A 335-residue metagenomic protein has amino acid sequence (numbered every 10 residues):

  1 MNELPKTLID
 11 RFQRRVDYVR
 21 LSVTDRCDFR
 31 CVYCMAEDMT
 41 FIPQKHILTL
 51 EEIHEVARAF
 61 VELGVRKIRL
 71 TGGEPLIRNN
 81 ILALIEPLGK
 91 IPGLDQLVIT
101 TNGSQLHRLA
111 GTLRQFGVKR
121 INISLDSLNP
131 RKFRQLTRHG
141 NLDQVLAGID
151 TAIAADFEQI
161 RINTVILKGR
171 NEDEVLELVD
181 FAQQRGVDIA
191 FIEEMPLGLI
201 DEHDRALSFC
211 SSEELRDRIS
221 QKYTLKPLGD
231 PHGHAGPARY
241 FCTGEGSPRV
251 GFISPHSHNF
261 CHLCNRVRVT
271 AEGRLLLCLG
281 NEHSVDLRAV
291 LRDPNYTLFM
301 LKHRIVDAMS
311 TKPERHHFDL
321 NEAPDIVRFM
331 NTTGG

Functional and structural regions predicted by a protein language model:
N2-Y18, Q184, F191-G335: Auxiliary Fe-S-binding modules of radical SAM enzymes
F12-E51: Canonical Radical SAM [4Fe-4S] cluster-binding loop centered on the CxxxCxxC motif and its immediate flanking residues
V23, C31, L70, I99 (+1 more regions): Conserved, mostly hydrophobic/aromatic
F29, P130-R131, N259, V285: Glycine-centered loop/turn positions within well-structured domains that cap or flank conserved ligand/cofactor-binding
R30, C34, R78, R131 (+4 more regions): Residues that scaffold the ATP/ADP-binding catalytic core of kinase and kinase-like folds
M39-P43, H107-R108, N129-L136, G198-H203 (+1 more regions): A short acidic, helix-capping loop that chelates divalent metal ions and anchors anionic groups
I47-R69, I77-I192: Radical SAM/AdoMet-radical enzyme domain recognition
E74: Conserved G/P- and acidic residue-centered "switch" motifs that form tight phosphate/ATP-binding loops in soluble
